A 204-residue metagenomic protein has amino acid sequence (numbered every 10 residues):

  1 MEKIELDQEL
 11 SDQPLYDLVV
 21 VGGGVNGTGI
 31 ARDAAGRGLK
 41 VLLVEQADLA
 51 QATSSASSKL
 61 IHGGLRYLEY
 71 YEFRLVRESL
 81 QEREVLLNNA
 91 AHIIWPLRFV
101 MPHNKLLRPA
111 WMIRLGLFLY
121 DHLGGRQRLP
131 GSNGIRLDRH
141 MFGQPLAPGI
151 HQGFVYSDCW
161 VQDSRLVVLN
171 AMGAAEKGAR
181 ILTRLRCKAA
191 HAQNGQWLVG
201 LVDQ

Functional and structural regions predicted by a protein language model:
M1-L18, D33-R37: Extreme N-terminal leader/targeting segments of oxidoreductases
G22-G24, Q46: Glycine-rich Rossmann-fold phosphate-binding loop(s) that bind the pyrophosphate of adenine dinucleotide cofactors
G27: N-terminal Rossmann-fold NAD(P) dinucleotide-binding loop
A31, A35-G36, G173-A175: Gly/Ala-rich phosphate-binding loop of Rossmann-like dinucleotide-binding domains, activating on the conserved
A35-A56: Glycine-rich FAD pyrophosphate-binding loop
K59-F142: Dinucleotide-binding Rossmann-like beta1-alpha1 core, especially the glycine-rich loop that anchors the ADP
F154-Q204: Helical element adjacent to the flavin cofactor pocket in flavoenzyme catalytic cores
